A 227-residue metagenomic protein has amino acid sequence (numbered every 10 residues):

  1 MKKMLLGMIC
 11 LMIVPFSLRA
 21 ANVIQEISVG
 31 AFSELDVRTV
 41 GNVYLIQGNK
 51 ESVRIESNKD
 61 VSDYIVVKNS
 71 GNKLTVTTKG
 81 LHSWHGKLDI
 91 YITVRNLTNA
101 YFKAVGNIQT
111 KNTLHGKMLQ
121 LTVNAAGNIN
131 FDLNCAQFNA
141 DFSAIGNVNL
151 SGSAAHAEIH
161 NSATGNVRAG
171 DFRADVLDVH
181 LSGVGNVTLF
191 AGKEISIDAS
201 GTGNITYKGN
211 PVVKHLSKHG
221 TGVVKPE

Functional and structural regions predicted by a protein language model:
M1-E227: Intrinsically disordered, low-complexity terminal regions
